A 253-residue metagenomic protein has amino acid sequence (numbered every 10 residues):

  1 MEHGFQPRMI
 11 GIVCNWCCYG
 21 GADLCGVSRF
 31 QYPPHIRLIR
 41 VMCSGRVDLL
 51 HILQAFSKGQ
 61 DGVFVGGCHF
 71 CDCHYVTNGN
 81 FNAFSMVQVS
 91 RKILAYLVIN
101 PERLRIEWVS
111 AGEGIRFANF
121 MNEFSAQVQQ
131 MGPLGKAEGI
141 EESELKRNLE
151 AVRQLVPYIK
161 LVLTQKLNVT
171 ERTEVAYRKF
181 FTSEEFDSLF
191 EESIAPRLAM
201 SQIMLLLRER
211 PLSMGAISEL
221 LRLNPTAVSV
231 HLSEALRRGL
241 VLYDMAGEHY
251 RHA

Functional and structural regions predicted by a protein language model:
M1-S233, Y243, H249-R251: Iron-sulfur-associated redox domains of electron-transfer enzymes in respiratory and anaerobic energy metabolism
G239: Glycine-centered, phosphate/nucleic-acid-interacting loop/turn motifs that mediate DNA/RNA or nucleotide
